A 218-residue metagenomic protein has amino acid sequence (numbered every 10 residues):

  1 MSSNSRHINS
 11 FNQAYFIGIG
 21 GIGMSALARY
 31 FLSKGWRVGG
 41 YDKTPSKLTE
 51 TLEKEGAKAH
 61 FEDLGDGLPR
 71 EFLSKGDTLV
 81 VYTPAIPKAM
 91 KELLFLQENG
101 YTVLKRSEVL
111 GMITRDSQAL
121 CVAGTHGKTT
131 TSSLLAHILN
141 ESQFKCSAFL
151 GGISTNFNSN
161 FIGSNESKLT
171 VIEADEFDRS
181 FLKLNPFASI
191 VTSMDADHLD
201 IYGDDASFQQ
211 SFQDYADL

Functional and structural regions predicted by a protein language model:
M1-K105, V109: N-terminal leader/targeting and accessory segments in enzymes
Y30, E53-K54, D66-F72, P84-L218: Phosphate-binding loop of NTP-binding sites
